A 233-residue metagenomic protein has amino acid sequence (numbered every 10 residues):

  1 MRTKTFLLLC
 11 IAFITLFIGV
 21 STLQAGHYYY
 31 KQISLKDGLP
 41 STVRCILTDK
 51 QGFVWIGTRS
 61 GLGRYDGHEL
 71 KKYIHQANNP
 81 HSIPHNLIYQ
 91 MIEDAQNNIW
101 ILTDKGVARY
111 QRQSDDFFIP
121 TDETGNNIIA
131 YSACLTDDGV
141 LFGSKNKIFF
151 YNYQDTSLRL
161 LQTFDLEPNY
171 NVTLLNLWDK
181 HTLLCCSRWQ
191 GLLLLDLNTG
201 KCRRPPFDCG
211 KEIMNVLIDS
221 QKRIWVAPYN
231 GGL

Functional and structural regions predicted by a protein language model:
M1-L233: Carboxylate-rich, polar loop motifs that coordinate divalent cations or form catalytic acidic clusters
